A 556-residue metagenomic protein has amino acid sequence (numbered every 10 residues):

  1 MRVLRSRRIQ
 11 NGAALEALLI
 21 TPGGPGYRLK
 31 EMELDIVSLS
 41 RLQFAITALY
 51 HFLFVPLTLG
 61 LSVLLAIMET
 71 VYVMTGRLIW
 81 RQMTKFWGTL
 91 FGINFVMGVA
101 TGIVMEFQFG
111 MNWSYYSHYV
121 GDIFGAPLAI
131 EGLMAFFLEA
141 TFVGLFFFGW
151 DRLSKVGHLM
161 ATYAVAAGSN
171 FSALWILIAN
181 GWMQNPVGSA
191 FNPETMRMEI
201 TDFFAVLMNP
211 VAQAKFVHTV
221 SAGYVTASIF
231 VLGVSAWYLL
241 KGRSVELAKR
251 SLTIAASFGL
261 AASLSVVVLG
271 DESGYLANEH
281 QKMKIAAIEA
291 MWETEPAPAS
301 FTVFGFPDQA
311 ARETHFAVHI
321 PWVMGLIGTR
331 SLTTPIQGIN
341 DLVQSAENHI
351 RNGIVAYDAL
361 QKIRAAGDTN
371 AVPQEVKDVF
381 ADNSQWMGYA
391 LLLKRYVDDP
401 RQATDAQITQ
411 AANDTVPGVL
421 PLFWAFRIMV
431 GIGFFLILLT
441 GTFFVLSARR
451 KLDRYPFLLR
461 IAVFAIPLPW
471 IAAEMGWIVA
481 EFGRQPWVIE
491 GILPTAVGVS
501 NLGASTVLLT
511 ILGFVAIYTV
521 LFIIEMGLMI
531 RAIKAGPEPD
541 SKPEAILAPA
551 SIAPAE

Functional and structural regions predicted by a protein language model:
E31-L49, G76-M83, F107-A129, G181-V217 (+6 more regions): Membrane-interface interhelical loops and short amphipathic "cap" helices that link adjacent transmembrane segments
A45, P210-G223, A311-I432, I511: Individual transmembrane alpha-helix segments
T75-I93, Y119-G125, A129, G149-A167 (+2 more regions): Membrane-interfacial loop-to-helix junctions in multi-pass inner-membrane proteins
G92-T101, Y163-P186, G259-G270, V463-A480: Hydrophobic alpha-helical membrane-insertion segments
N94-A164, G181, F482-Q485: Membrane-interface helix-loop-helix modules in multi-pass inner-membrane proteins
V143-L153, G157-Y163, L174-M183, L207-K284 (+2 more regions): Internal alpha-helical transmembrane segments
W175, A179, G259-A365: Aromatic-rich transmembrane-lumenal/periplasmic boundary elements in polytopic membrane proteins
D414-W477, S505-I533: C-terminal substrate/ligand-recognition segments
